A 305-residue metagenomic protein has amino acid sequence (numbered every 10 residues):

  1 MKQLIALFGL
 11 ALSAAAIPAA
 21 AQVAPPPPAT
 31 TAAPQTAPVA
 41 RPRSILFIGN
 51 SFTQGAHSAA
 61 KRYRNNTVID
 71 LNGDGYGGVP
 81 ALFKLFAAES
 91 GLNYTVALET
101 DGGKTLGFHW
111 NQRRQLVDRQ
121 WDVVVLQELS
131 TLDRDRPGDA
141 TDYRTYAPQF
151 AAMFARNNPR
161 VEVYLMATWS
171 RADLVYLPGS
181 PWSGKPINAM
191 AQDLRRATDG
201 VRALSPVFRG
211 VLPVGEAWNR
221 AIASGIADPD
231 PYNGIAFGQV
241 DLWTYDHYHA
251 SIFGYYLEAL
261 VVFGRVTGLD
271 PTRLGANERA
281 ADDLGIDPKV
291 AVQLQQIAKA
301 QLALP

Functional and structural regions predicted by a protein language model:
M1-G77, A81-A88, N277-P305: N-terminal secretory targeting modules
P25-T30, R41, G210, Y232-P305: Conserved catalytic region of serine esterases and O-acyltransferases that act on ester linkages in lipids
V39-R43, G73-G78, P137-T145, K185-Q192 (+2 more regions): Soluble non-cytosolic domains of exported or imported proteins
S51-G55, L82-N93, Q127, M153-N157 (+3 more regions): Structured segments of extracytoplasmic/periplasmic soluble domains in secreted or envelope-associated proteins
G55-A155, V292: Conserved SGNH/GDSL esterase-like catalytic core that processes O-acyl groups on lipids and polysaccharides
Y94-G103, L212-A217, A276-R279: Acidic carboxylate-rich catalytic motifs and surrounding loops in phosphoryl-/glycosyl-chemistry enzymes
Q115-I252, G264, R273: Alpha-helical cap/lid subdomain in secreted, periplasmic, or secretory-pathway luminal O-acyl-processing enzymes
